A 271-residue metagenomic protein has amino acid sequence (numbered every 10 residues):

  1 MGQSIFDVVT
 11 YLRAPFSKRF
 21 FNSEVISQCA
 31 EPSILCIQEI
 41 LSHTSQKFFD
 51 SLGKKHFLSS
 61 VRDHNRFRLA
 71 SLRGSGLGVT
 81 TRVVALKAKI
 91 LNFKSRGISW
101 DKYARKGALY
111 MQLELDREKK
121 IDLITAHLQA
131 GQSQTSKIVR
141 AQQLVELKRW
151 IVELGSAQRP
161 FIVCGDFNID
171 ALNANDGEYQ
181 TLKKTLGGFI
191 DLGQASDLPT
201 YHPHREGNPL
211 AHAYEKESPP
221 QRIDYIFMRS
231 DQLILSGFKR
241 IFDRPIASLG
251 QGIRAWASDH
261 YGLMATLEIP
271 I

Functional and structural regions predicted by a protein language model:
M1, L12, S23-F48, T80 (+5 more regions): Active-site beta-strand/loop signature of hydrolases that rely on acidic residues for catalysis
M1-F20, N65-L69, G97-Y103, Q129-V139: Acidic/histidine-rich helix-loop elements that form or flank divalent-metal/phosphate-binding sites at the catalytic
F16, I34-L128: Structured beta-strand-rich core segments of catalytic domains in phosphoester-bond hydrolases
F20, K47, V139-Q142, E146 (+3 more regions): Extracytoplasmic/secreted proteins, especially bacterial periplasmic and envelope-associated proteins
S27-C29, A70-R73, K102-R105, L115-E118 (+3 more regions): Extracellular/periplasmic catalytic domains that process cell-envelope and extracellular macromolecules
Q28, L91-S99, H127-A130, K239-L249: Short, solvent-exposed aromatic-acidic interface loops
E39-I40, K137-A141, E217: Soluble non-cytosolic domains of exported or imported proteins
V152-I162, I169-I271: Metal-dependent phosphoester-hydrolase catalytic domains
